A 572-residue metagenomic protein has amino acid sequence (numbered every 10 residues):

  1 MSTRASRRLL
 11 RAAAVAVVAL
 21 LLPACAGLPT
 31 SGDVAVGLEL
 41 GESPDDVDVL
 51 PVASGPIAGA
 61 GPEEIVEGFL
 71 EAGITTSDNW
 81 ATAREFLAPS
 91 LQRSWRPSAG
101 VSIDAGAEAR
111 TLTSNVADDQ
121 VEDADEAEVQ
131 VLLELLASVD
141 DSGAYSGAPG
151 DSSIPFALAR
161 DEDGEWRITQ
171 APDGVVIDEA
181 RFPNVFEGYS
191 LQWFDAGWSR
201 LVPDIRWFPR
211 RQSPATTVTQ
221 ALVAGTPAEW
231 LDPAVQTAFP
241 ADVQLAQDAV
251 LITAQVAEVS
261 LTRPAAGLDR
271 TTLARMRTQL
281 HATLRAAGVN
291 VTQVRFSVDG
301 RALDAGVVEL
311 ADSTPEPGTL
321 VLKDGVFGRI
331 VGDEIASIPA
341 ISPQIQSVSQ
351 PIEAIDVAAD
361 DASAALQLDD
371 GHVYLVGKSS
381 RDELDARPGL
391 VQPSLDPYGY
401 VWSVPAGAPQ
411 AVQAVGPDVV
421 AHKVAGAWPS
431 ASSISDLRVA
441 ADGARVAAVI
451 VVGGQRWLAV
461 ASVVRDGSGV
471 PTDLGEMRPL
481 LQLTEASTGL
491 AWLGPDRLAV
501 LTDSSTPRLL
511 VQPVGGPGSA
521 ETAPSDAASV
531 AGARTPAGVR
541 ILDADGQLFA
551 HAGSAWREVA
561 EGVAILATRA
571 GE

Functional and structural regions predicted by a protein language model:
M1-V17: N-terminal export and membrane-targeting signals
S2-T3, A19, P23-E572: Bimodal "functional hotspot" detector
